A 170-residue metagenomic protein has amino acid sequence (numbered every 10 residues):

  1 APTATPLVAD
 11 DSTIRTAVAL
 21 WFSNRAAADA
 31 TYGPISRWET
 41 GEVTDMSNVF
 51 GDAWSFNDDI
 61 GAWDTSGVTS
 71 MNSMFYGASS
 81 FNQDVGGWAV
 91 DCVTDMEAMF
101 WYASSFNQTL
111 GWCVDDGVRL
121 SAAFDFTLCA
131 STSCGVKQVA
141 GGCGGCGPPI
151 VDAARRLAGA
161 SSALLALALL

Functional and structural regions predicted by a protein language model:
P2-V151, G159, L164-L170: Negatively charged
